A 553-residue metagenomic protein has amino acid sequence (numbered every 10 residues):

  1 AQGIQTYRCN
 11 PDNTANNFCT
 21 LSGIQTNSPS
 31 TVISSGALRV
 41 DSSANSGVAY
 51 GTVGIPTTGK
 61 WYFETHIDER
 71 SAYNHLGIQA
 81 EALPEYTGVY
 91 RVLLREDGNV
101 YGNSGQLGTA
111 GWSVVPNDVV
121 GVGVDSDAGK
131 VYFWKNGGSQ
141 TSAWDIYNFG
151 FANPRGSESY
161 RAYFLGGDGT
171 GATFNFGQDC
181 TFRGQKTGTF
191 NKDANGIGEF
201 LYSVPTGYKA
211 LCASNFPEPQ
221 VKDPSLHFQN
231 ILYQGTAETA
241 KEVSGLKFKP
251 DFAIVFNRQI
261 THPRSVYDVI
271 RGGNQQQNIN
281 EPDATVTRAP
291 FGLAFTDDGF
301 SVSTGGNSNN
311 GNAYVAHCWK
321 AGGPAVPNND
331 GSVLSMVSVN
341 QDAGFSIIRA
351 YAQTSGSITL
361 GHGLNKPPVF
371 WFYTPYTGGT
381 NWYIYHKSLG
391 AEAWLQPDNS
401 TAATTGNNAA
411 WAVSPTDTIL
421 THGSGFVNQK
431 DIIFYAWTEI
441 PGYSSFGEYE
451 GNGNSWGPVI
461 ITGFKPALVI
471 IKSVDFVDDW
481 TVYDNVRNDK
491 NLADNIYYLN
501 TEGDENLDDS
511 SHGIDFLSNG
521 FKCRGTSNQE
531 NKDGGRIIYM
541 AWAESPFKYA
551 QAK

Functional and structural regions predicted by a protein language model:
A1-K60, H66-S71, A82-K553: Surface-exposed molecular-recognition determinants
N74-A80: Active-site region of the double-stranded beta-helix
